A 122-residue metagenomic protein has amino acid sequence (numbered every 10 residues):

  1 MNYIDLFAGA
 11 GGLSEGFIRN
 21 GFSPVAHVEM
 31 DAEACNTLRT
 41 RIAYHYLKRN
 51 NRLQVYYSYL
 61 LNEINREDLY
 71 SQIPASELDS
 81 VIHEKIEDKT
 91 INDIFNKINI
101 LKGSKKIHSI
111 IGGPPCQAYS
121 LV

Functional and structural regions predicted by a protein language model:
N2-V122: Core alpha/beta nucleotide-donor-binding catalytic domains of modification enzymes
